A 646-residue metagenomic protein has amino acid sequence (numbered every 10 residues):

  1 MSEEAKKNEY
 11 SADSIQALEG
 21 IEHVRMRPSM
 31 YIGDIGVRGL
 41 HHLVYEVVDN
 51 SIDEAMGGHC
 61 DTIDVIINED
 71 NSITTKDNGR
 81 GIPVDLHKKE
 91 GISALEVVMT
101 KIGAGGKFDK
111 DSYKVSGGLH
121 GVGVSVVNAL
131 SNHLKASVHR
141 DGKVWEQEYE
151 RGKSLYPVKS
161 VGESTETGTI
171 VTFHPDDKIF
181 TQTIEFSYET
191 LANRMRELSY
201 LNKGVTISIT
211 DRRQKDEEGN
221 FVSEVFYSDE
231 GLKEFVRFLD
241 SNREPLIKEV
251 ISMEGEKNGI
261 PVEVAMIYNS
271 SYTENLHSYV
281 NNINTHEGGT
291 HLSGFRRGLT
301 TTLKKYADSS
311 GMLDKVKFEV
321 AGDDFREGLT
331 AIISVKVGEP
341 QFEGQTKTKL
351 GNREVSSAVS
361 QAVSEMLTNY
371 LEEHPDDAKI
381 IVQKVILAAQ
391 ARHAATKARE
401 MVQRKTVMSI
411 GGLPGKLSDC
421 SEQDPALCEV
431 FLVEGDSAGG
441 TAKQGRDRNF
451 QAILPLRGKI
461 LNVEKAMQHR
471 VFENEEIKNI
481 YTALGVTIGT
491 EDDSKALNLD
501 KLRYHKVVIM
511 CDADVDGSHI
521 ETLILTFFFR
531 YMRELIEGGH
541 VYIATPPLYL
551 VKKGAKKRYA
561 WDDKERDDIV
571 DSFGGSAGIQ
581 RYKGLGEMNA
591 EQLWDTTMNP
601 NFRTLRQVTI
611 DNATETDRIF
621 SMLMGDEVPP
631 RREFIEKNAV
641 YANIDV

Functional and structural regions predicted by a protein language model:
M1-S14, I21, Y45, D53-A55 (+13 more regions): GHKL-family ATPase ATP-binding module
M26-Y45: Conserved short strand/loop->alpha-helix "switch" segment adjacent to the catalytic nucleotide/phosphoryl-transfer site
D53-E54, G81-I82, V515-D516: Residues immediately C-terminal
I82-A104: Short conserved segment of the HATPase_c
D85-E90, H291, G322, H469: Conserved, non-catalytic sequence blocks in retroelement Pol enzymes and Pol-derived host proteins
Q390-S409, D424-E429, G440, Q444-R446 (+2 more regions): C-terminal interaction appendages of subunits in large macromolecular complexes
